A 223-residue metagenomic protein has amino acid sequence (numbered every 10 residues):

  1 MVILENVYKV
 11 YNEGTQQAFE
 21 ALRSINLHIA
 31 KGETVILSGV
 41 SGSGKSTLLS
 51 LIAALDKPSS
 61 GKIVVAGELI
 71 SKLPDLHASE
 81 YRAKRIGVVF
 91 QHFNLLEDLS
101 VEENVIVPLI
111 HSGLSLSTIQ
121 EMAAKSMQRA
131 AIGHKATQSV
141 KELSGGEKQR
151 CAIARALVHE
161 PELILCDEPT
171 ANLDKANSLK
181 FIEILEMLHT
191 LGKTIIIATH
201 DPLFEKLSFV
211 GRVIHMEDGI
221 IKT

Functional and structural regions predicted by a protein language model:
A53: Helix-to-loop junction immediately C-terminal to a conserved catalytic motif
G61-L69: Conserved ABC transporter NBD signature motif
I70-G87, T190: ABC ATPase NBD coupling module
L99-V107: Short coil-to-helix segment of the ABC ATPase nucleotide-binding domain corresponding to the Q-loop/switch region
S139-L143, E147: Conserved ABC ATPase signature
E160: Conserved catalytic motifs of ABC-family nucleotide-binding domains
I164-D167: Catalytic Walker B motif of ABC-type/P-loop ATPase nucleotide-binding domains
